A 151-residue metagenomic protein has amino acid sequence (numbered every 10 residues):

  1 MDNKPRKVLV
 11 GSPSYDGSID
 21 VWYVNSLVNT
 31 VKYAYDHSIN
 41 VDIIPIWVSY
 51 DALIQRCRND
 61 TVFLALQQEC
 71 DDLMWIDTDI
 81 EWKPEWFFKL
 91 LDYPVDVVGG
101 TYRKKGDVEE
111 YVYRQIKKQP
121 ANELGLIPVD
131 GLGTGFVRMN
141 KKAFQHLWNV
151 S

Functional and structural regions predicted by a protein language model:
M1-A52, R56: N-proximal low-complexity "stem/linker" segments adjacent to membrane-targeting elements
P5, Q68-D71, V95: Active-site acidic short loop of glycosyltransferases
K32-D36, Q67, D92, N149: Secondary-structure boundary motif
L53, E81-W82: Glycine-/small-residue-rich active-site loops that bind phosphorylated ligands and cofactors
N59-D72: Active-site nucleotide-sugar/metal-binding loop of Leloir-type enzymes
V62, K83-S151: Conserved catalytic core of nucleotide-sugar-dependent glycosyltransferases
E69-E81: Short beta-strand-to-loop acidic/aromatic patch adjacent to the donor-nucleotide binding site
